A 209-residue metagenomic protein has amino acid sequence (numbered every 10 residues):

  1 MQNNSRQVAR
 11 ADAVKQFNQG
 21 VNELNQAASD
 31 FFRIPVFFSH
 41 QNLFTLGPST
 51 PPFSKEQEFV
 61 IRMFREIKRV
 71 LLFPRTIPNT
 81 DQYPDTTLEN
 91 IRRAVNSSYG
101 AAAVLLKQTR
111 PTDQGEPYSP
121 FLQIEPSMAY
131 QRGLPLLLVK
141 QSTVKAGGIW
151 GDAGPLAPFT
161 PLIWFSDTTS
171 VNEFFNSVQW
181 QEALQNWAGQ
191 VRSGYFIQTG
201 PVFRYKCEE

Functional and structural regions predicted by a protein language model:
Q2-A101, E208-E209: Conserved N-terminal substructure of TIR/SEFIR domains
Q2-V21, A27-A28, G148-E209: C-terminal interaction surface of TIR/SEFIR-family domains
L46, Y83-D85, T109-D113, A146: Short, solvent-exposed loop/turn segments at secondary-structure junctions
R65, R93-N96, S127, Q185 (+1 more regions): Surface-exposed alpha-helical segments enriched in charged/polar residues
P78-T80, V139-V144: Acidic carboxylate-rich catalytic motifs and surrounding loops in phosphoryl-/glycosyl-chemistry enzymes
T87-A101, G115, L122-I124, G148-V171: Short, structured secondary-structure boundary patches
A101-V104, P135-K140: Short hydrophobic alpha-helical runs that function as membrane-insertion/retention elements
Q108-Q131: Conserved TIR/SEFIR loop-to-helix hotspot centered on a Trp-containing motif with a nearby acidic residue
